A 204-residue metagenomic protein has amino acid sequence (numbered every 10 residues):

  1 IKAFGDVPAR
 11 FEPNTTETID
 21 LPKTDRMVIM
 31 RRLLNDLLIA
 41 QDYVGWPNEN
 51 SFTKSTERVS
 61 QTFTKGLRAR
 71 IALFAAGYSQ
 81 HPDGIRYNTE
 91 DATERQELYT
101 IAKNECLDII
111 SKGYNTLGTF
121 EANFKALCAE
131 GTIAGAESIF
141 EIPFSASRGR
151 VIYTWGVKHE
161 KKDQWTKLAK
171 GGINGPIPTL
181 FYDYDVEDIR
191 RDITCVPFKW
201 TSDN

Functional and structural regions predicted by a protein language model:
I1-V59, A72-E94: Aromatic-anchored glycine-rich loop motif in surface-exposed flexible loops
F4, V59, G66, I133-G135: Short, solvent-exposed loop/turn segments at the edges of secondary structure
V7, A40, P47, A102 (+1 more regions): Alpha-helical solenoid scaffolds that mediate protein-protein interactions, centered on TPR/SEL1-like repeats but also
D20, Q80, Q96, F124-L127 (+1 more regions): Membrane-proximal, proline-rich intrinsically disordered regions
E105-S111, N115-N204: Elongated scaffold/linker segments in the mid-to-C-terminal portions of large proteins
